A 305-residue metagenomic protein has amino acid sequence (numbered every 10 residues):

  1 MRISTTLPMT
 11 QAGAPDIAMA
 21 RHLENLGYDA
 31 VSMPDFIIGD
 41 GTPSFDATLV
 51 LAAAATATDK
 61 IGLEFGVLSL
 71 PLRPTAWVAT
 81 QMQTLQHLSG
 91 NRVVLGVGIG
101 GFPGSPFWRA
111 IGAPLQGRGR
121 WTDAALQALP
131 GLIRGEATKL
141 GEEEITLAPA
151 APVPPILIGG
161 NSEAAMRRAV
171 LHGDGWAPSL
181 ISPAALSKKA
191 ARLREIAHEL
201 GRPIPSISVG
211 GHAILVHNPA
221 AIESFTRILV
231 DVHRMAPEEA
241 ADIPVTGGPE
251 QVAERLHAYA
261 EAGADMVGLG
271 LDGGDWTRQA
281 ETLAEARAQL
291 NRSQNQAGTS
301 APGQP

Functional and structural regions predicted by a protein language model:
M1-P305: Active-site-adjacent structural elements that line small-molecule/cofactor binding pockets in enzymes
